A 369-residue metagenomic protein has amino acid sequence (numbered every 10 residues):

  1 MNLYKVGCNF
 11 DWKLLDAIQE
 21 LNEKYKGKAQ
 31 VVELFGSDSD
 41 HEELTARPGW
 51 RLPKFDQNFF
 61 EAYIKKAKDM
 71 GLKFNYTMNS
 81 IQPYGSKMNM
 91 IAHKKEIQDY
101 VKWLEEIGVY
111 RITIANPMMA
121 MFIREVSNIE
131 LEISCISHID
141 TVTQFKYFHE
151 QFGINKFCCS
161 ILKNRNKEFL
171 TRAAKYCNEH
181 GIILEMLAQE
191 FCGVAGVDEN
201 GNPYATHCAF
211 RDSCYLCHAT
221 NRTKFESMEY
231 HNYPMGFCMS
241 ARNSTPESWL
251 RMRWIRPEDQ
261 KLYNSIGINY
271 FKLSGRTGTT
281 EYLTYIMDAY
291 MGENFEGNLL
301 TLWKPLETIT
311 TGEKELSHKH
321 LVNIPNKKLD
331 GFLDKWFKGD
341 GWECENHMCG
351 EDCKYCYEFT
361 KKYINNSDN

Functional and structural regions predicted by a protein language model:
M1-Y147, I154-K272, R276-N369: Active-site pocket-lining/capping segments in soluble small-molecule metabolic enzymes
